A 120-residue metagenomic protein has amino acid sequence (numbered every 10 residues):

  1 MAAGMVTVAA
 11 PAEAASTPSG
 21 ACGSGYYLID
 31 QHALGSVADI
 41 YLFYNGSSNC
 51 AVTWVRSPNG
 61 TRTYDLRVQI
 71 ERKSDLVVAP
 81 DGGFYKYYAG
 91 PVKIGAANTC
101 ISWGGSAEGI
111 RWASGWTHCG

Functional and structural regions predicted by a protein language model:
M1-A14: Secretory targeting and sorting signals
A14-G120: Post-signal peptide N-terminal regions of Sec-secreted extracellular proteins
